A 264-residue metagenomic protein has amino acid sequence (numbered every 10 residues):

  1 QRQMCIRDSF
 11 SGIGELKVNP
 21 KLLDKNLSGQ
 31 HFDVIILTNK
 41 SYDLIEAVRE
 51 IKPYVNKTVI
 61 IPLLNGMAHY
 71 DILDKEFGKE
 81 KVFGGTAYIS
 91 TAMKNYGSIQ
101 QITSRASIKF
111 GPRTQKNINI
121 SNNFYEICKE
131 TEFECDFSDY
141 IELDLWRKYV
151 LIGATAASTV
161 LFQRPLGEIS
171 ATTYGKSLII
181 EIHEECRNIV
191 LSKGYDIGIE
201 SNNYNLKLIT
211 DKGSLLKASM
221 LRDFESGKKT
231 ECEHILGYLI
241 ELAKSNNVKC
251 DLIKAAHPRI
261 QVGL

Functional and structural regions predicted by a protein language model:
Q1-I6: Short, small-residue-biased leader/transition segments that mark boundaries at the very start of proteins
I13-S98: Rossmann-like NAD(P)(H) cofactor-binding subdomain of soluble oxidoreductases
N19, F32, L44, H69-Y70 (+8 more regions): A general structural signal for well-ordered alpha-helical segments in protein cores
Q30, N65-D144: Rossmann-fold dinucleotide-binding core
Y54, I99-K109, V160-I169, K217-S226: Helix-loop-beta segment of a Rossmann-like dinucleotide-binding subdomain
E142-S170, Y174-R187, S214: Active-site-proximal catalytic alpha-helix in oxidoreductases
I180-L264: NAD(P)-dependent Rossmann-like dehydrogenase/reductase catalytic/cofactor-binding core
